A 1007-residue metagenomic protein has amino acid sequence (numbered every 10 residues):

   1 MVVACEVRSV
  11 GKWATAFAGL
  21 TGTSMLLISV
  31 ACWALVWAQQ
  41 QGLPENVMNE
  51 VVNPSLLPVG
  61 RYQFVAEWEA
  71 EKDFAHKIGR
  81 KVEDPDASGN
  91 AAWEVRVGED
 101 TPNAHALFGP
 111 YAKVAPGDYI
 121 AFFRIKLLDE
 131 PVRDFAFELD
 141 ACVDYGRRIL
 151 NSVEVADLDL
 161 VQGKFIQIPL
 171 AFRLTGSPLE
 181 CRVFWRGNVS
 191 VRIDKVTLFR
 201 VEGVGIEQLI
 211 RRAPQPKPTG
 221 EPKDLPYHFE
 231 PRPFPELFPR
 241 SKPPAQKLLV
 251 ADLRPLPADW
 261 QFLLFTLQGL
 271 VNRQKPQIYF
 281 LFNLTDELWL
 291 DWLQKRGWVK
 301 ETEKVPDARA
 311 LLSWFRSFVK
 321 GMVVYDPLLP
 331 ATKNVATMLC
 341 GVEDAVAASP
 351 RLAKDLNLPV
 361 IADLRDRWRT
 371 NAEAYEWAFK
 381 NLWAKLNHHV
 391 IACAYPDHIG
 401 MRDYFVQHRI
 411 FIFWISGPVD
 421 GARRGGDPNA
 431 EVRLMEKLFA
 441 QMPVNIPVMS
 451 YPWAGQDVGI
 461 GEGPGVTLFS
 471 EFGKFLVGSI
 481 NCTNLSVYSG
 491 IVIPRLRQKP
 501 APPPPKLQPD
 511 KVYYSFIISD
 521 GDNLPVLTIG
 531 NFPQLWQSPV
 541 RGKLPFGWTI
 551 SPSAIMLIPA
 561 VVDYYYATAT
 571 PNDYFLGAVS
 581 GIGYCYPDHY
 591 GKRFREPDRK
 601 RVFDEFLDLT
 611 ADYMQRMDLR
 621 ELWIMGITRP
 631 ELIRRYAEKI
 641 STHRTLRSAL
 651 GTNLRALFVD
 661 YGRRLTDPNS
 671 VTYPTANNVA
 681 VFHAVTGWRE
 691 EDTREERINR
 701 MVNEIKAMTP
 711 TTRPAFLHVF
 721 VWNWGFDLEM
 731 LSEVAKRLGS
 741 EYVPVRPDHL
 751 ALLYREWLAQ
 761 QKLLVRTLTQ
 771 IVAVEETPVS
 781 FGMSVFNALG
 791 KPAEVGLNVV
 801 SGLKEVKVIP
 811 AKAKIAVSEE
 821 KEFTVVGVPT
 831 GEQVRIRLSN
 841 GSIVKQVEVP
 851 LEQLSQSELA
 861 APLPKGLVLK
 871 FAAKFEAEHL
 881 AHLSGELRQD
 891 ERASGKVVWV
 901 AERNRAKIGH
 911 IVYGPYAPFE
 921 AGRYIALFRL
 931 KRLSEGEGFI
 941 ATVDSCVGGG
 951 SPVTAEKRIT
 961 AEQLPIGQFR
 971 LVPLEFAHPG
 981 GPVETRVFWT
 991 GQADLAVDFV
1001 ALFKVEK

Functional and structural regions predicted by a protein language model:
G42-K77, P85, G205-R212, E858-R888: Extracellular carbohydrate-recognition regions
N90-F122, F165, G895-I925: Short beta-strands within extracellular/lumenal beta-sheet-rich domains
G146-S177, V817, G950-G980: Extracellular carbohydrate recognition and processing domains and analogous Trp-centered ligand-binding platforms
R182-V189, R986-A993: Short beta-strand-plus-loop segments that form exposed binding edges in beta-rich domains
A213-S489: Preference for solvent-exposed, low-hydrophobicity sequence contexts
K437, M442-Y451, S519-K543, S553 (+1 more regions): Catalytic grooves of carbohydrate-active enzymes
T483-Y566: Active-site beta->alpha N-cap acidic-glycine motif
V806-G831: Intrinsically disordered, low-complexity Pro/Gly/Ser/Thr-rich segments with frequent PxxP/GP/PP motifs and embedded
